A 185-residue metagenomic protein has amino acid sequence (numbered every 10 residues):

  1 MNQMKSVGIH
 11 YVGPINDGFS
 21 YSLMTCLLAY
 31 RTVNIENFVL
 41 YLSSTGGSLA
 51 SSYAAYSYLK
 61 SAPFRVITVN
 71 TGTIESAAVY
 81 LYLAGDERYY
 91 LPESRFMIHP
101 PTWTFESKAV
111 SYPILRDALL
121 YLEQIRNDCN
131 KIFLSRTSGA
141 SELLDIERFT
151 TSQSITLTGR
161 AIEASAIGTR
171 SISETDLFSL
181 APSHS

Functional and structural regions predicted by a protein language model:
M1-A77, L83-S185: N-terminal organellar transit peptides
